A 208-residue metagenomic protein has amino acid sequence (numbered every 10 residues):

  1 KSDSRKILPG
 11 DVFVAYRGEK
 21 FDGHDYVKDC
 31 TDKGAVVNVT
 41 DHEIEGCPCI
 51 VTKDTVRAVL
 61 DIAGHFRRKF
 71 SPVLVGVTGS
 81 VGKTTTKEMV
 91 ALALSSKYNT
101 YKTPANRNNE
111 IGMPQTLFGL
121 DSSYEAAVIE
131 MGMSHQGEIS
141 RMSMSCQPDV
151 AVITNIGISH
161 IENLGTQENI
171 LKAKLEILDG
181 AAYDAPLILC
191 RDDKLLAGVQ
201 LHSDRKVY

Functional and structural regions predicted by a protein language model:
K1-D61: N-terminal leader/targeting and accessory segments in enzymes
V12, A35-V37, A185-L187, K206-V207: Hydrophobic beta-strand segments of well-ordered beta-sheets in folded domains
R57-R191, L195-R205: Phosphate-binding loop of NTP-binding sites
